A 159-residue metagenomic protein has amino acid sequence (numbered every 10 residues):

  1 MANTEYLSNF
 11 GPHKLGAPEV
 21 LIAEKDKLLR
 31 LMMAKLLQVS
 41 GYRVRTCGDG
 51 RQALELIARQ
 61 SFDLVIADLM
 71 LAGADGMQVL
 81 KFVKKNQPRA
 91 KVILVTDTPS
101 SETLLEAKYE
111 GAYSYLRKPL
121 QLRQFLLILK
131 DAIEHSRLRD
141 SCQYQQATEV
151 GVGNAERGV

Functional and structural regions predicted by a protein language model:
M1-E19, L126-V159: Non-catalytic signal-transmission and effector/linker regions of two-component phosphorelay proteins
K27-R45: Two-component/phosphorelay signaling modules centered on CheY-like receiver
T46-L64: Acidic, metal-coordinating helix/loop segments flanking the phosphotransfer/catalytic sites of two-component signaling
D49, D75-Q78: Acidic catalytic/metal-coordinating carboxylates
E55, M77-R89: Short amphipathic alpha-helix used as the core "switch/output" element in two-component signaling
D68, T96: Active-site residues of response regulator receiver
Q78, P99-S114: Alpha4 helix (beta4-alpha4-beta5 surface) of REC/receiver domains from two-component response regulators
K118: A Lys-centered signature of the CheY-like receiver
